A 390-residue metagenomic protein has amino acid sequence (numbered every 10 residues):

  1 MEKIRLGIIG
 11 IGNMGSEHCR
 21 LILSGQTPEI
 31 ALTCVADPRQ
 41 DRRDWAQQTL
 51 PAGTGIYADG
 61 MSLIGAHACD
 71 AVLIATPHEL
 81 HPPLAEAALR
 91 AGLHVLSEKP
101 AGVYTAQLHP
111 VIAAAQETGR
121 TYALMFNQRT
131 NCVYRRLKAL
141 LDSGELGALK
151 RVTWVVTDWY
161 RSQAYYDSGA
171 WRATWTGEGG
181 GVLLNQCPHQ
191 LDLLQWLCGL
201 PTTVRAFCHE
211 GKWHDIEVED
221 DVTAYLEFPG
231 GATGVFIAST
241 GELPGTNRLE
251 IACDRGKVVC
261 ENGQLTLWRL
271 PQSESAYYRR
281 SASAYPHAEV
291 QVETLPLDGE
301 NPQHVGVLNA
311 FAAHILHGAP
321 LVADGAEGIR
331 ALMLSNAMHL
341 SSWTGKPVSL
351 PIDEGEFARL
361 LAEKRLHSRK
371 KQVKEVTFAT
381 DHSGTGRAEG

Functional and structural regions predicted by a protein language model:
M1-P51: N-terminal Rossmann-like dinucleotide-binding module
E29-T33, H314-I329: Glycine- and charged-residue-rich phosphate/anionic-cofactor binding loop of Rossmann-like
C34, A71, R151: Short, Asp-centered acidic motifs that coordinate Mg2+ and/or phosphate in catalytic or ligand-binding sites
W45-G53, P110-A115: Short, conserved SAM-binding/catalytic segment of Class I S-adenosyl-L-methionine-dependent methyltransferases
G53-G60: Conserved SAM-binding strand-loop segment of SAM-dependent methyltransferases
A66, A71, P77-H78, P82-R129 (+1 more regions): Beta-strand-loop-alpha-helix segment that lines the small-molecule cofactor/substrate pocket of alpha/beta enzymes
Q128-D215, G345: Predominantly a Rossmann-like dinucleotide-binding segment in NAD(P)-dependent oxidoreductases
N185, L191-W268, Q272, D298-G299 (+3 more regions): Contiguous beta-strand/loop segments that form the cofactor/metal-binding neighborhood of enzyme cores
